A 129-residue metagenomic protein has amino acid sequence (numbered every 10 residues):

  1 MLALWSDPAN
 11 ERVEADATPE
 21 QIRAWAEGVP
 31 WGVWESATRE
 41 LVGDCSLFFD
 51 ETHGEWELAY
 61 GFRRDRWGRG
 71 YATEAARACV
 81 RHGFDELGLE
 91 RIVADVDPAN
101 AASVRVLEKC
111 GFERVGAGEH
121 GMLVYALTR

Functional and structural regions predicted by a protein language model:
M1-D65, A78, H82, E86-D95 (+2 more regions): GNAT-family acyltransferases
G68-T73: Glycine-rich acyl-CoA binding loop
L107: Conserved active-site tyrosine of GNAT-family acetyltransferases
